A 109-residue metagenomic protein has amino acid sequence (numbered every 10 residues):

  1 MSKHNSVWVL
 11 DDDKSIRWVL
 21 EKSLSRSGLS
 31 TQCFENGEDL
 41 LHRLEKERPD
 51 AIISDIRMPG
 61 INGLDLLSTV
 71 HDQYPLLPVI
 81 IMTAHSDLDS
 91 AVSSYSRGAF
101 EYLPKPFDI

Functional and structural regions predicted by a protein language model:
N5, E35-N36, N62-D65: Acidic catalytic/metal-coordinating carboxylates
K14-Q32: Two-component/phosphorelay signaling modules centered on CheY-like receiver
D39-H42, L64-L76, S93-S96: Short amphipathic alpha-helix used as the core "switch/output" element in two-component signaling
E47-I53: Active-site beta3 strand of CheY-like receiver
M58: Receiver (REC) domain active-site loop signature in two-component systems and cognate sites in sensor histidine kinases
L103-K105: A Lys-centered signature of the CheY-like receiver
